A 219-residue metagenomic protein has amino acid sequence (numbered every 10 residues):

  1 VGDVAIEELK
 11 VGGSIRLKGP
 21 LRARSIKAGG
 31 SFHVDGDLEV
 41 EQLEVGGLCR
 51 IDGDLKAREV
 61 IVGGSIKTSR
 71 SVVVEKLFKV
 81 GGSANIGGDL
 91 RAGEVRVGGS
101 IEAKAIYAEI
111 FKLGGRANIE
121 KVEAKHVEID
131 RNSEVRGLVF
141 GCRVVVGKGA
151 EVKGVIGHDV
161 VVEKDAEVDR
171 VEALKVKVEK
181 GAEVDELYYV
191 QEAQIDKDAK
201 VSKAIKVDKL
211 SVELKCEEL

Functional and structural regions predicted by a protein language model:
V1-L219: Intrinsically disordered, low-complexity terminal regions
